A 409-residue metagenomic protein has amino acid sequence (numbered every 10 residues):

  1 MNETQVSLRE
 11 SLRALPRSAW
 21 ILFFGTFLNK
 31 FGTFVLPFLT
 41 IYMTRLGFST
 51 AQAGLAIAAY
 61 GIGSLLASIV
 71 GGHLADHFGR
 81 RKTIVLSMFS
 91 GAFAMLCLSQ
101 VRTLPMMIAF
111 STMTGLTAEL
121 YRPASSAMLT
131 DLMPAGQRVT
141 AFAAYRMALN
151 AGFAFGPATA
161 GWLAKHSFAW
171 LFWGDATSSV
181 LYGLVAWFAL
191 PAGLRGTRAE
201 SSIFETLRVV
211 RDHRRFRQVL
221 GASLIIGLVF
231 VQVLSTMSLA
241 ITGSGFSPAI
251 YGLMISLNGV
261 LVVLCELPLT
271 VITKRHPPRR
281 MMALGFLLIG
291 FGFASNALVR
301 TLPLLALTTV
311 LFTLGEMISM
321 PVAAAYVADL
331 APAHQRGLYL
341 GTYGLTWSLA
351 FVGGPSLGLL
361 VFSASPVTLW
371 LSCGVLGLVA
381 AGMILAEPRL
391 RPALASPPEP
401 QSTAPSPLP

Functional and structural regions predicted by a protein language model:
N2-P16, P191-G221, P405: Juxtamembrane intracellular "pre-TM" segments in multi-pass secondary transporters
L12-G61, F216-A222, G227-M254: Helix-loop boundary and gating motifs at the non-cytosolic
F34, G61-I69, F153-A154, G259-V263 (+2 more regions): Residue-level signature of mid-helix packing/kink "hotspots" within the transmembrane helices of 12-pass Major
L66-R102: Conserved MFS/SLC helix-loop-helix module at the cytosolic interface between two early adjacent transmembrane helices
A67-G79, C265-P278, F362: Helix-to-loop junctions at the C-terminal end of transmembrane segments in multipass secondary transporters
K82-L96, R280-S295: Structural signature of the two symmetry-related core transmembrane helices
F110-L149: Cytoplasmic helix-loop-helix junction between adjacent transmembrane helices in 12-TM secondary transporters
D131, A186-E200, A386-P397: Helix-loop junctions on the cytosolic side of multi-pass membrane transporters, especially the intracellular loop
